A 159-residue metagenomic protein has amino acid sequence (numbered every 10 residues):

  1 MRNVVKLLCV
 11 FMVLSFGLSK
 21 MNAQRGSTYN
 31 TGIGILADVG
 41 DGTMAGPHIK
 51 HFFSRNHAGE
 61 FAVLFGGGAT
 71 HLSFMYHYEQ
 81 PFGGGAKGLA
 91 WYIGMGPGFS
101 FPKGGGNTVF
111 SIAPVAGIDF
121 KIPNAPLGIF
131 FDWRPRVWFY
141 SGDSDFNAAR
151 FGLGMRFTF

Functional and structural regions predicted by a protein language model:
M1-T28: Cleavable N-terminal export/targeting peptides
L18-G32, H57, Y76-Y78, G128 (+2 more regions): A general secondary-structure boundary signal
M21-G66, H71: Short glycine/proline- and aromatic-enriched beta-strand/turn motifs that initiate or cap beta-hairpins
Y29-T31, D41-A45, G68-L72, L89 (+2 more regions): Residues that define the transmembrane beta-barrel architecture of outer-membrane proteins
G34, G46, G94-G98, G117 (+1 more regions): Glycine-centered flexibility sites
L36, H77, R156: Residues in well-ordered beta-strands of folded domains
H51-W133: Gram-negative (and chloroplast) outer-membrane scaffold detector with strong preference for beta-barrel transmembrane
P123-F159: Predominantly the C-terminal beta-signal and adjacent terminal strand-loop region of outer-membrane beta-barrel
